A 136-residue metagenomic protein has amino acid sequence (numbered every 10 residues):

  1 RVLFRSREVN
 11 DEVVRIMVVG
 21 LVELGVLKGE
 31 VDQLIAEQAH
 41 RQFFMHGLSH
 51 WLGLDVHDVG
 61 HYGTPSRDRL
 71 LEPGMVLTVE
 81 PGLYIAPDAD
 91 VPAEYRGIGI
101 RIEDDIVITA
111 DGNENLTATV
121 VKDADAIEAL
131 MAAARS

Functional and structural regions predicted by a protein language model:
R1-S136: Active-site neighborhoods and metal-handling regions in enzymes and metal-associated proteins
